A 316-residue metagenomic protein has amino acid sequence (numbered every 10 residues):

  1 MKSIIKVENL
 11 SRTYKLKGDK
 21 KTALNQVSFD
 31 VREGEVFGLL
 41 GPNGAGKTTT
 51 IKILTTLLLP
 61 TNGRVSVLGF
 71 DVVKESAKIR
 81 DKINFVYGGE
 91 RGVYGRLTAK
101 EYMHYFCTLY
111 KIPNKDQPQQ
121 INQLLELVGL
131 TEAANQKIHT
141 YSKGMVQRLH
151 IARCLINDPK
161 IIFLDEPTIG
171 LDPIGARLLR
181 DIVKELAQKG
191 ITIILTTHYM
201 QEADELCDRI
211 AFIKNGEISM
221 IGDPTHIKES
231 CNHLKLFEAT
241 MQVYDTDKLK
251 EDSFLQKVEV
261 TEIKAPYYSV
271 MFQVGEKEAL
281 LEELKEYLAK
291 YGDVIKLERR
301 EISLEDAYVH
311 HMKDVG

Functional and structural regions predicted by a protein language model:
M1-V7, T13-Q26, S76: A short, flexible loop at the N-terminus of ABC-type nucleotide-binding domains that lies
H104, T108, K115-A133: Conserved ABC ATPase "signature" region
D158: Conserved catalytic motifs of ABC-family nucleotide-binding domains
I162-E166: Catalytic Walker B motif of ABC-type/P-loop ATPase nucleotide-binding domains
R180-Q273: ABC transporter nucleotide-binding domain
Q273-G316: C-terminal coupling/interaction segments
